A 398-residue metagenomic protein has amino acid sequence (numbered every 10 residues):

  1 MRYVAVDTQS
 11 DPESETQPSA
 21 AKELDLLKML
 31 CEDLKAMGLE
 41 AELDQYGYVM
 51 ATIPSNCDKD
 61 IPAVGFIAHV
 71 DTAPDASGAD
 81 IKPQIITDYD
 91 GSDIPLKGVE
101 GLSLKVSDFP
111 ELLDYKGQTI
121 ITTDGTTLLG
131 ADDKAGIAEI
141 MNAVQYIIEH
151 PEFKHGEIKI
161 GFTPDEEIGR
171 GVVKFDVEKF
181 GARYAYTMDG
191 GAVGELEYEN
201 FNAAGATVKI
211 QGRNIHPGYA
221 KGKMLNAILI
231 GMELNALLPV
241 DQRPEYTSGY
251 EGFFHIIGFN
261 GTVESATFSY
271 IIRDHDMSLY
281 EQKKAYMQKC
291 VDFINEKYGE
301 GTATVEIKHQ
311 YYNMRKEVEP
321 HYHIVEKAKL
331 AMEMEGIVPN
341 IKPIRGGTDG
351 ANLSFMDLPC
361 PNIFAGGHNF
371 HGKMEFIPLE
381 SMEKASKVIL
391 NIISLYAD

Functional and structural regions predicted by a protein language model:
M1-T119: Acidic/His- and Gly-rich active-site-bordering loop/insert found across diverse amide/peptide-bond hydrolases
A21, T127-A138, K221-L229, F376-E383: Short, conserved micro-motifs enriched in small and acidic residues
G65-H69, G161-T163, Y186-D189, K209-Q211 (+1 more regions): Short beta-strand segments
L112-F201, D241-I257, G261, F268-H275 (+2 more regions): Acidic/histidine-rich catalytic neighborhood of metal-dependent amide-processing enzymes
L113-T127, Q211-I215, E335-G336, G367-H371: Glycine/charged-rich beta-loop-alpha catalytic/anionic-binding loops adjacent to active sites
T187-R213, P217-A220, A227-I230: Phosphate/diphosphate-binding glycine-rich loops and adjacent basic-rich segments that engage nucleotide
I228-D398: Metal-dependent amide/peptide-bond hydrolase catalytic core, centered on the "pita-bread" metallohydrolase fold
